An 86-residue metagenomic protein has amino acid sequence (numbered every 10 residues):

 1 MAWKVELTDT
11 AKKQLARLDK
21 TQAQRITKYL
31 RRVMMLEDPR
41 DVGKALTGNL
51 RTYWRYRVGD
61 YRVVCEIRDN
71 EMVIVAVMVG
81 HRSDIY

Functional and structural regions predicted by a protein language model:
A2-K13, R17, T21-Q24, R40 (+2 more regions): Enriched for short, Lys/Arg-rich terminal
L7, L15-L18, L30, L46 (+1 more regions): Generic leucine side-chain signal with a strong bias for well-ordered alpha-helical environments
R31-R55: A short, surface-exposed loop/turn module that caps and links secondary-structure elements
